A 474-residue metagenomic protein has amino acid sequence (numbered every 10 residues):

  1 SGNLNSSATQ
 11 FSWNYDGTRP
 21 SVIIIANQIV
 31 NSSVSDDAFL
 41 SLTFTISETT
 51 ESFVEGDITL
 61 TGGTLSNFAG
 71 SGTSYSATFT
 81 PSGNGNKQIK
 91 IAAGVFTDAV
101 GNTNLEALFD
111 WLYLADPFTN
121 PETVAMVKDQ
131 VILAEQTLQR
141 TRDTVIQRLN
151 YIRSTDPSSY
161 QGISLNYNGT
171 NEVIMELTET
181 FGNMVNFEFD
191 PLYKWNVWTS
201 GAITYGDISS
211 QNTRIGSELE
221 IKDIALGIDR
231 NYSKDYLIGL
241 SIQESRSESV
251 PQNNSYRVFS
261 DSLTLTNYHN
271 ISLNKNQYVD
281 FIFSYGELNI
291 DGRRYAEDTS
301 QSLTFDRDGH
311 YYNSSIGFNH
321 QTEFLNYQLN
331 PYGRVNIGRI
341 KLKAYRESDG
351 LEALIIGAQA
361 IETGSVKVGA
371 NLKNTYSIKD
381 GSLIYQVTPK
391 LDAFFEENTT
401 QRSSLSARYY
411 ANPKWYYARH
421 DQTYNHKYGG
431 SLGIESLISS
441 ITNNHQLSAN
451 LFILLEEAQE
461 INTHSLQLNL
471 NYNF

Functional and structural regions predicted by a protein language model:
S1-P117: Non-catalytic beta-sheet/beta-sandwich ligand-binding modules that flank or precede catalytic cores
S7, A38, S71-T73, K87 (+7 more regions): Residue-level preference for beta-strand/loop junctions
P20-I25, D116-T144: Boundary/junction segments of secreted and surface-exposed precursor proteins
E48, Y193, S233-D235, L273-K275 (+4 more regions): Short coil turns and loop connectors of transmembrane beta-barrels in diderm outer membranes and organellar homologs
T141-L325, N450-N473: Outer membrane beta-barrel translocator domains of Type V secretion systems
Q211-L219, Q252-Y256, N289-D308, K341-E362 (+1 more regions): Solvent-exposed, glycine/polar-rich loop segments of beta-barrel outer-membrane systems
T266, I271, I356-F474: Outer membrane beta-barrel transmembrane domains
L329, R334-L342: Solvent-exposed flexible segments
